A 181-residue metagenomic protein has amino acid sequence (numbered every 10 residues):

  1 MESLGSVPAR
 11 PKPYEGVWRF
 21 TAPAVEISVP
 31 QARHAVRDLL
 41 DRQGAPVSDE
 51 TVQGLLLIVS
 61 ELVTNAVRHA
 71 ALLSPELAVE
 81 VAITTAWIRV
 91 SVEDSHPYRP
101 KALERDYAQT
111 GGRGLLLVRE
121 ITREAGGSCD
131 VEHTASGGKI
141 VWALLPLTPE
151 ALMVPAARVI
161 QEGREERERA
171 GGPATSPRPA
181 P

Functional and structural regions predicted by a protein language model:
M1-P23, V67-P181: Conserved beta-strand-loop-beta-strand hairpin that lines the nucleotide-binding pocket of ATP/GTP-utilizing enzymes
P23-Q31: A short beta-loop-alpha structural element at the N-terminal edge of CoA-dependent acyl/N-acetyltransferase catalytic
V29, I58-S60, A66: Hydrophobic alpha-helical membrane segments, chiefly transmembrane helices and signal peptide h-regions, characterized
P30-H34, L57, L115-R119: Short, well-ordered alpha-helical segments
R33, D38-S60: Conserved short strand/loop->alpha-helix "switch" segment adjacent to the catalytic nucleotide/phosphoryl-transfer site
D41, V63-R68: Short amphipathic alpha-helical interface segments enriched in basic and hydrophobic/aromatic residues, used as
